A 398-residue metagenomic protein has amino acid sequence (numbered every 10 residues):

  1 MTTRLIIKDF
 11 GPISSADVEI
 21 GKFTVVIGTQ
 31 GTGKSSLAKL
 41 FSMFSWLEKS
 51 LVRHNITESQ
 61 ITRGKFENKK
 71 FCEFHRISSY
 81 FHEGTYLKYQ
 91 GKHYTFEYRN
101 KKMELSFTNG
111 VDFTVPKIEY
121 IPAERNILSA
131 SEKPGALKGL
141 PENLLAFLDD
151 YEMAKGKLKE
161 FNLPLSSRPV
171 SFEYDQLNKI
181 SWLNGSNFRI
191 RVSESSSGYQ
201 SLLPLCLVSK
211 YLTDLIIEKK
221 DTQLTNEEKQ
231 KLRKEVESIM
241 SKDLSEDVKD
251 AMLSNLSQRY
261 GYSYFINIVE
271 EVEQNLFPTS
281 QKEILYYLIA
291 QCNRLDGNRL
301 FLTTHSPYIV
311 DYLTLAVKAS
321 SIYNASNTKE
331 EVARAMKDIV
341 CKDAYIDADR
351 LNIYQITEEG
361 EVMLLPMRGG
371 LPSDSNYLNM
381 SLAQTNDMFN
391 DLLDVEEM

Functional and structural regions predicted by a protein language model:
M1-Q176, N255-L256, D296-G297, V310-D311 (+2 more regions): P-loop NTPase switch/coupling surface
M1-W46, N187-A383: Switch/communication elements of ASCE P-loop NTPase nucleotide-binding domains
K101-N109, W182, E359-G369: Short, well-ordered strand-loop elements centered on a beta-strand within folded domains, enriched for acidic residues
E173-L177, S186-R189: Bergerat-fold GHKL/Histidine-kinase-like ATPase
N178-K179, Q355: Calcium-binding motifs, dominated by EF-hand helix-loop-helix domains
